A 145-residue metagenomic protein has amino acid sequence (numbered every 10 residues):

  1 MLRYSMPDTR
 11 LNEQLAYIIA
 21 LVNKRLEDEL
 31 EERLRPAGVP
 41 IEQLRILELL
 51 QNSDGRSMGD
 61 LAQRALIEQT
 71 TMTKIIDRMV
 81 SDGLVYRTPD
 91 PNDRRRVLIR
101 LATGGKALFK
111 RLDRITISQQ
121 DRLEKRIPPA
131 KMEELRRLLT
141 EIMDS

Functional and structural regions predicted by a protein language model:
M1-A37, L84, I142: N-terminal leader segment of winged-helix/HTH proteins
M1-D8, R114, P129-S145: C-terminal regulatory/oligomerization modules of transcriptional regulators
D8, N12, A16, P40 (+5 more regions): Short, structured helix-loop boundary elements
A20, K24-T71: N-terminal helix-turn-helix DNA-binding core of bacterial DNA-binding proteins
E27, S57-G59, R64, D77-R137: Charged, amphipathic alpha-helical coiled-coil/dimerization segments
E32, P36, N52, Y86 (+4 more regions): Conserved amphipathic alpha-helical interaction elements at protein-protein interfaces in regulatory, energy-coupling
E48, K74, R137: DNA-binding alpha-helical recognition surfaces that contact promoter or target DNA
D54, T71, L98, T140-I142: Contiguous, function-dense segments enriched for cysteine-driven chemistry and partner/ligand-binding capacity
